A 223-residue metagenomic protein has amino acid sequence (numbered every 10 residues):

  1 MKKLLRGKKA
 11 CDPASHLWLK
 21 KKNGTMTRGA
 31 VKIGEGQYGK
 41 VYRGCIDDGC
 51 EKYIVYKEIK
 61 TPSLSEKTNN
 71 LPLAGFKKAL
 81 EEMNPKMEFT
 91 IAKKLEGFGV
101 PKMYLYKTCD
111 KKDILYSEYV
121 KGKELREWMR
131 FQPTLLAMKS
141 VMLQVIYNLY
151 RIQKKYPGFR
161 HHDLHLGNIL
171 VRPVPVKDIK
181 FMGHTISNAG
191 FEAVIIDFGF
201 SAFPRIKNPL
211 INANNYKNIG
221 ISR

Functional and structural regions predicted by a protein language model:
L5-D48: ATP-binding glycine-rich phosphate-binding loop
A30, Y38-K94: ATP-binding glycine-rich loop module of kinase domains
T61, G122, R172, V176-K177 (+2 more regions): Activation segment
K67, A79-E82, M87-F89, K93 (+1 more regions): Conserved structural core of kinase catalytic domains
Q132-H162, L166-G167, R172: Conserved kinase catalytic-core helix
V171-K177, M182, N188: Activation-loop N-terminal segment of eukaryotic-like protein kinases
H184-R223: C-lobe/activation-segment region of protein kinase-like
